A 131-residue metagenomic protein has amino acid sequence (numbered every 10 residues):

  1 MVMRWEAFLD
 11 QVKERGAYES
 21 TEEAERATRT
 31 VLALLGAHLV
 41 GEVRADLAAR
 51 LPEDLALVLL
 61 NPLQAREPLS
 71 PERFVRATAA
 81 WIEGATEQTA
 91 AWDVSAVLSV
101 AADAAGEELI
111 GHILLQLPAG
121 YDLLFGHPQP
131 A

Functional and structural regions predicted by a protein language model:
V2, T21, E25, R44-A45 (+3 more regions): Amphipathic, non-membrane alpha-helical segments in soluble helical-bundle scaffolds
V2-E19, L69-A85, Q129: Short, flexible domain-boundary/linker segments around small modular repeats
M3-R4, E23-A27, T89-D93, A104: Short acidic alpha-helix initiation/capping motifs at coil-to-helix transition points, especially at protein N-termini
E19-A45: N-terminal interaction modules that seed assembly of large macromolecular complexes
T28-L35, L47, V94-A101, I113: Short, structured motif recognition centered on aromatic/hydrophobic residues
A37-S70, A105-A131: Extended intrinsically disordered, low-complexity coil regions enriched in Ser, Thr, Gly, Ala and often Pro
L57-E108: Short, solvent-exposed interaction modules
